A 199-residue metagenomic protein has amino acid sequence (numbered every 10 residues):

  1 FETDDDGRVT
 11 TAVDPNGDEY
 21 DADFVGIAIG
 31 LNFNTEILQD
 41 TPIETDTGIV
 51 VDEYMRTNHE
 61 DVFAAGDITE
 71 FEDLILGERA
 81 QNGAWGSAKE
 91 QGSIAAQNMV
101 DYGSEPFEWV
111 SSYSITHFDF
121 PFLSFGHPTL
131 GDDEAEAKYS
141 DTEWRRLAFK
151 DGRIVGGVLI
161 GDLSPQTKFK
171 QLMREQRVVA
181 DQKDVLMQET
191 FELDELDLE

Functional and structural regions predicted by a protein language model:
F1-V51: A Rossmann-like FAD-binding core segment of flavoenzymes
E2, V13, V50, R56 (+3 more regions): Well-ordered beta-strand positions
A12, D23-G26, V62-F63, I68 (+1 more regions): AMP-binding/adenylate-forming core of the ANL superfamily
I37-D40, L76-G77, Q171: Short amphipathic alpha-helical segments
I68-P165: Mid-to-C-terminal Rossmann-like scaffold of FAD/NAD(P)H-dependent oxidoreductases
S140-E199: C-terminal auxiliary extensions adjacent to catalytic cores
